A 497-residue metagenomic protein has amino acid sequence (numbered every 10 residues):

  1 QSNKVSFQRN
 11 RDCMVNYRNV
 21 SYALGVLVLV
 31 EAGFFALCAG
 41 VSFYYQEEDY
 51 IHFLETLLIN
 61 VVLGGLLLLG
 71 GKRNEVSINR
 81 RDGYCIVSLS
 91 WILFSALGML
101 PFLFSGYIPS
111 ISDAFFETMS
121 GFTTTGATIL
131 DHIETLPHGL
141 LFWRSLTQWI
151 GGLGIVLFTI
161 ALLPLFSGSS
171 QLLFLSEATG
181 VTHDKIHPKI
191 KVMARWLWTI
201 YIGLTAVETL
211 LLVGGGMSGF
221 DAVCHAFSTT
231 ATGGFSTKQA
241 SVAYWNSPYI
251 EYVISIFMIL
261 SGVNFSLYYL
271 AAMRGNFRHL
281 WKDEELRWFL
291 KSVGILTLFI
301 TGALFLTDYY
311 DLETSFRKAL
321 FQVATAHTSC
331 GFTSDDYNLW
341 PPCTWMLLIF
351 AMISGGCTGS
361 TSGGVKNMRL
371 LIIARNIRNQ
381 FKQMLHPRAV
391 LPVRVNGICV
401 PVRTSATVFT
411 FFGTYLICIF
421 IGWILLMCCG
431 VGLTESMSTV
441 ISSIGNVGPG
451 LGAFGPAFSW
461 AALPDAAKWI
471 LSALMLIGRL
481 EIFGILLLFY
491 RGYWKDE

Functional and structural regions predicted by a protein language model:
S2-E497: Membrane-proximal intracellular helices of multi-pass ion channels
